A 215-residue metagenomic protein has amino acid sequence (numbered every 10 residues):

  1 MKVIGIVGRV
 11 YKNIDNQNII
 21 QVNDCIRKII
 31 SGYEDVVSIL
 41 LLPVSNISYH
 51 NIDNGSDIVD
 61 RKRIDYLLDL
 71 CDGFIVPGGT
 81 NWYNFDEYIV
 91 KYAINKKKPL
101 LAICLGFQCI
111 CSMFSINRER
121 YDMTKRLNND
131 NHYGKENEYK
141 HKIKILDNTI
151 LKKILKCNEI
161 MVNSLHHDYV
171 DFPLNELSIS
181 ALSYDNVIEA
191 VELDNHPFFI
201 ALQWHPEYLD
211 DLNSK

Functional and structural regions predicted by a protein language model:
M1-L105, S112-M113, T124-I154, M161 (+5 more regions): N-terminal beta1-alpha1 cap of cysteine-dependent amidohydrolase-like domains
C111-E119: Active-site-adjacent alpha-helix immediately C-terminal to a catalytic or transition-state-stabilizing loop
I200-W204: Active-site-proximal beta-strand elements of phosphoester/diester hydrolases
